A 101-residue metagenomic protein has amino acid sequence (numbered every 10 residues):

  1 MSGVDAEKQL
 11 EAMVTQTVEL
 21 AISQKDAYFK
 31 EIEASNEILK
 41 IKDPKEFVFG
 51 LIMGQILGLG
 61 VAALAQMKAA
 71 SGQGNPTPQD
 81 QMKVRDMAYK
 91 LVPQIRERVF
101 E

Functional and structural regions predicted by a protein language model:
M1-A34: Short terminal alpha-helical segments
V4, K8, D43, P78 (+1 more regions): Charge-dense, low-complexity intrinsically disordered segments
E37-L51: Amphipathic, interaction-prone secondary-structure segments
F49-L51, L57-Q66, A70: Acidic, low-complexity, intrinsically disordered interaction modules
G74-E101: Amphipathic alpha-helical binding modules
